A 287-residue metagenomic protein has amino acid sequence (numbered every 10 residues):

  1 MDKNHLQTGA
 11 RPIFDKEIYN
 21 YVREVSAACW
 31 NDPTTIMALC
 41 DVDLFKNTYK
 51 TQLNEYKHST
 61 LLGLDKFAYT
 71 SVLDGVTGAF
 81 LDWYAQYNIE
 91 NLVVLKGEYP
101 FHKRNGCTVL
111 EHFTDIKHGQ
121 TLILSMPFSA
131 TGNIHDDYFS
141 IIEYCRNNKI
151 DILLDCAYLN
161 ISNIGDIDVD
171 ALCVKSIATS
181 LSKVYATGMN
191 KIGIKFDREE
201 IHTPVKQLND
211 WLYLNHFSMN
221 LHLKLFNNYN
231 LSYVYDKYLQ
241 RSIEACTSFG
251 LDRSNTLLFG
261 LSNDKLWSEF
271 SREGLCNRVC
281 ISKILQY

Functional and structural regions predicted by a protein language model:
M1-Y287: PLP-dependent class I/II
